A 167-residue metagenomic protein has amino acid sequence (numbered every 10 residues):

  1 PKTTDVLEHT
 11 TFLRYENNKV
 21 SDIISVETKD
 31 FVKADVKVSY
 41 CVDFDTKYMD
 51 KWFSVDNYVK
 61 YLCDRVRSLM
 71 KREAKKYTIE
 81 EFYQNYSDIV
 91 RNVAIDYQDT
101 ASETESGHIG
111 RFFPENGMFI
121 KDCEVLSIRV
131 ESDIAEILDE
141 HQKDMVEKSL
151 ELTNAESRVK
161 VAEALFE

Functional and structural regions predicted by a protein language model:
T4, E8-E167: Elongated, amphipathic alpha-helices that form coiled-coils and helical stalk/scaffold elements used
